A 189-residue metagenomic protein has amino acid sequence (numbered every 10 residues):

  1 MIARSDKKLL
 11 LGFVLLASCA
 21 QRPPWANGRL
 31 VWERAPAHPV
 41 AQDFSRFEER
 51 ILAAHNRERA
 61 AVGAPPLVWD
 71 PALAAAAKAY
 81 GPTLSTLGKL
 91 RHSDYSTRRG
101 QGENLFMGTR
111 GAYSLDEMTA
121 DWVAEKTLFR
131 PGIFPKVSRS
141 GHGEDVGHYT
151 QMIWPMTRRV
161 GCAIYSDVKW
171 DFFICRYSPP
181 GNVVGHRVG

Functional and structural regions predicted by a protein language model:
I2-L9: Bacterial N-terminal signal peptides that target proteins for export
L9-L15: Sec-dependent N-terminal signal peptides
W25-A26, G111-G189: Disulfide-stabilized extracellular recognition modules
W32-L87: A short alpha-helix/helix-coil micro-patch that ends at or immediately precedes a cysteine
F44-E48, L52, P66-A74, Y95-R98 (+4 more regions): Solvent-exposed, acidic/flexible segments
A61-A75, L87-T97, P131-G141, I164: Surface-exposed patches in mature extracellular/periplasmic domains of secreted proteins
A79-T119: Short, surface-exposed glycine/acidic/tryptophan-bearing loops
